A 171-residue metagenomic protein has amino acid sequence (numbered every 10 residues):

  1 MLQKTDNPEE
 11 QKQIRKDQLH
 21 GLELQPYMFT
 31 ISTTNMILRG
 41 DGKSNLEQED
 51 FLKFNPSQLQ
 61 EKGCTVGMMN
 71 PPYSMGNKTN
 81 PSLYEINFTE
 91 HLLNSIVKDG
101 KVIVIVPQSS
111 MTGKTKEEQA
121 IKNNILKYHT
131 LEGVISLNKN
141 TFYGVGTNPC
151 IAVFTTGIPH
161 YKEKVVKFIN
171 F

Functional and structural regions predicted by a protein language model:
M1-M69, S74-S82, I86, Q108: Conserved S-adenosyl-L-methionine
I14, D41, V97, L126-H129 (+1 more regions): Short, well-ordered coil/turn elements that cap or connect secondary structure elements
F29, S57, M75-N77, T112-T115 (+2 more regions): Switch/connector loops and helix/strand junctions flanking conserved nucleotide-binding motifs in nucleotide-processing
K43-E49, G100-I105, E132-S136, Y161-V166: Acidic/polar loop patches that form or flank catalytic/metal-binding clefts of enzymes that bind anionic ligands
F51, K139, F171: Residues that form or immediately flank small-molecule/cofactor binding pockets and catalytic motifs
P72, K139, G157: Flexible loop residues that form catalytic and substrate-binding hotspots at small-molecule/glycan-binding clefts
T79-F154: Conserved Class I SAM-dependent methyltransferase catalytic core
Y143-F171: Flexible, glycine-/basic-rich loop-and-beta segments that form/coincide with the SAM-dependent methyltransferase
